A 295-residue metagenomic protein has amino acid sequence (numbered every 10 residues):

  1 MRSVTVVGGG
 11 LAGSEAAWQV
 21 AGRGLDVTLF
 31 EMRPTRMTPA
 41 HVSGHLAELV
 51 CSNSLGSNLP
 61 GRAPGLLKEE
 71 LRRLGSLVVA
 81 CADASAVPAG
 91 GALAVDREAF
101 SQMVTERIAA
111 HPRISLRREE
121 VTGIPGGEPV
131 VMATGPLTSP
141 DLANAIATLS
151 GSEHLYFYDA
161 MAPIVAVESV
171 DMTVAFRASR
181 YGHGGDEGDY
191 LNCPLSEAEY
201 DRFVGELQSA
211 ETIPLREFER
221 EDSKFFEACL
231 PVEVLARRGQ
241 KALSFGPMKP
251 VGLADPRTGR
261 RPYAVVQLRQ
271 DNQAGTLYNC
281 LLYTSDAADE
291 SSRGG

Functional and structural regions predicted by a protein language model:
V4-L25: N-terminal Rossmann-like FAD-binding beta1-loop-alpha1 element of flavoenzymes
Q19, R23-L25, F30-V79: N-terminal FAD cofactor-binding segment of flavoenzymes
P60-P64, K68, S76-G91, S150-Y158 (+1 more regions): A short alpha-helix-loop-beta-strand transition element characteristic of N-terminal alpha/beta dinucleotide-binding
R73-A143: Feature captures the FAD/FMN-dependent oxidoreductase FAD-binding
R113-R261, V265-Q267: Predominantly flavin-linked oxidoreductase catalytic cores and closely associated redox partners
G259-L282: C-terminal catalytic lobe of FAD-dependent flavoproteins
Y283-E290: Conserved small/polar residues in nucleotide/adenosyl-binding loops
